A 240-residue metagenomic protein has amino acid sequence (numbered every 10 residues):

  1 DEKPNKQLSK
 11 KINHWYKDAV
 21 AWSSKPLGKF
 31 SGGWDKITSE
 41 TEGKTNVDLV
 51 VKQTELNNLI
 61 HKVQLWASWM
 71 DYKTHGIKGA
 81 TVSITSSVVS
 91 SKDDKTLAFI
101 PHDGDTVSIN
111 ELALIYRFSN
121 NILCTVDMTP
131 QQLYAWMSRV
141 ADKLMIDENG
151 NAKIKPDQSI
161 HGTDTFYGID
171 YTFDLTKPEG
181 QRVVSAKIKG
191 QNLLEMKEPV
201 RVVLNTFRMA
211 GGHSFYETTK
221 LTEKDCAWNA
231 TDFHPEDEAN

Functional and structural regions predicted by a protein language model:
D1-N240: Catalytic centers of hydrolytic enzymes
